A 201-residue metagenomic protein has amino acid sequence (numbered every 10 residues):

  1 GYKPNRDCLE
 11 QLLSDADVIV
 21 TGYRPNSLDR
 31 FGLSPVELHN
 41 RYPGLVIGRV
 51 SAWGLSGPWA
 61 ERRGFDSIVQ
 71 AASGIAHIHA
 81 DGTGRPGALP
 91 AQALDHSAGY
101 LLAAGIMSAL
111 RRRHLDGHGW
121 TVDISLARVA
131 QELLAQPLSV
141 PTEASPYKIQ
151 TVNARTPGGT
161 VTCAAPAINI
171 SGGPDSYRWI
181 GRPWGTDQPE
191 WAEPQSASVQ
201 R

Functional and structural regions predicted by a protein language model:
G1-N40: A structured beta-alpha segment of the ubiquitous adenosine-cofactor-binding alpha/beta core
E37-R182, T186-D187, E193-R201: Active-site-adjacent "lid/gating" segments in soluble enzymes
